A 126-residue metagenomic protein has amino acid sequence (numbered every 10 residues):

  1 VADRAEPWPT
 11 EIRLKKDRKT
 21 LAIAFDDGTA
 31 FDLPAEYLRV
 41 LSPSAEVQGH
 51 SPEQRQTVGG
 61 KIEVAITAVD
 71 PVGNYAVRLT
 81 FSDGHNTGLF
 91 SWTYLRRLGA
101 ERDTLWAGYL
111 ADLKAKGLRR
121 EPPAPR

Functional and structural regions predicted by a protein language model:
V1-R126: Motif-centric detector for short Cys/His coordination patterns
